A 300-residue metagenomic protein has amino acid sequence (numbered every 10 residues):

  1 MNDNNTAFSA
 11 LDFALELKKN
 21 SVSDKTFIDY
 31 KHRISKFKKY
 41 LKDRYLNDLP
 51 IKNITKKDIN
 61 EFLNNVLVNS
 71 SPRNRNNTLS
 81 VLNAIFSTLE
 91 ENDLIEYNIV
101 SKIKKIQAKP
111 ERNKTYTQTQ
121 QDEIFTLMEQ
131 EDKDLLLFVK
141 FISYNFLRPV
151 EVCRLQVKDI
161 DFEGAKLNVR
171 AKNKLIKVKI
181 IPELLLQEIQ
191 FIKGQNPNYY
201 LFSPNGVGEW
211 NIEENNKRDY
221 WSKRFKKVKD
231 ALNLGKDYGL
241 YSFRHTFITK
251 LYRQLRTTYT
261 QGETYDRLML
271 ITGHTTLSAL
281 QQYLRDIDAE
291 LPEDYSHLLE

Functional and structural regions predicted by a protein language model:
D12-I28, I34-R112: N-terminal core-binding DNA-recognition domain of tyrosine recombinases/integrases
D93, E131, F141-R154, Q254-Y259 (+1 more regions): A short, glycine-centered helix-capping/turn motif at helix boundaries that positions DNA-contacting or catalytic
I95, Q107-K114, Q118-P149: Basic, Lys/Arg- and aromatic-enriched nucleic-acid-binding interface segment
N145, R154-F191: Conserved tyrosine-mediated DNA breakage-rejoining catalytic core shared by Y-recombinases
D159-F162, T257-L284: Short, polar N-cap/turn motifs at the start of nucleic acid-interacting alpha helices
R170-K174, T272-E300: Catalytic-site neighborhood detector that most strongly recognizes the C-terminal catalytic loop/helix of tyrosine
P182-G235: Active-site/catalytic core of tyrosine-dependent DNA strand-transfer enzymes
G235-L255: Short basic/aromatic active-site micro-motif
